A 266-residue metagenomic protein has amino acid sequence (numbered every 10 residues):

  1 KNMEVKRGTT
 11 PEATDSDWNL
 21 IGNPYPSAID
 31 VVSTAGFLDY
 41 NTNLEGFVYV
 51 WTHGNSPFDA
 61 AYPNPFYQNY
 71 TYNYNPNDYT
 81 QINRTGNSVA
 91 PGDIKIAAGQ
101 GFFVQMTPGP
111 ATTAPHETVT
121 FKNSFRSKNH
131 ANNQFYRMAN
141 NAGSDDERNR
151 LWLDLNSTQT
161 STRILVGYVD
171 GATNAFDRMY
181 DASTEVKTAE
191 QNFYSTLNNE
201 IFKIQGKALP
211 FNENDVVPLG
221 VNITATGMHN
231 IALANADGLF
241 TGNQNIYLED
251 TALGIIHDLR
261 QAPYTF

Functional and structural regions predicted by a protein language model:
N2-F266: Compositionally biased Ser/Thr/Gly- and acidic/asparagine-rich, proline-interspersed low-complexity stretches
